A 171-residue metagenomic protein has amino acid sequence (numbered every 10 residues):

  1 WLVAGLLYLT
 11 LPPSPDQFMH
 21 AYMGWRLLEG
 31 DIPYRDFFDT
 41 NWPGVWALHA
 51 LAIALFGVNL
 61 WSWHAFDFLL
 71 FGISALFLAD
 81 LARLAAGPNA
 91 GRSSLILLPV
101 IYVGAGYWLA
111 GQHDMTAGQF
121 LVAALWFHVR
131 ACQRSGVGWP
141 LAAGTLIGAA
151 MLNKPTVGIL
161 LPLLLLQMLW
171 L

Functional and structural regions predicted by a protein language model:
W1, R92-V103, V122, W126 (+3 more regions): Short helix- or helix-capping micro-motifs that position conserved polar/aromatic residues at function-defining sites
W1-Q17: Transmembrane signal-anchor helices characteristic of membrane glycosylation enzymes that use polyprenol
F18-F38, P43-L51, L55: Extracytosolic helix-loop segments that constitute the early lumenal/periplasmic catalytic or substrate-binding loops
P43, A47, G57-L76: Loop-to-helix entry region of an early transmembrane alpha helix in multi-pass inner-membrane enzymes
A75-Y102, G118-Q119, S135-G138: Transmembrane-helix signature of polytopic, membrane-embedded enzymes that assemble or transfer cell-envelope glycans
R83, A124-A142, M168-W170: Membrane-interface transmembrane helices that cradle and orient dolichyl/undecaprenyl
L109-A117: Short acidic/glycine- and proline-prone juxtamembrane loop motifs at membrane-interface regions of multi-pass membrane
G138-P155, L160-Q167: Membrane-interface alpha helices of multi-pass inner-membrane proteins
